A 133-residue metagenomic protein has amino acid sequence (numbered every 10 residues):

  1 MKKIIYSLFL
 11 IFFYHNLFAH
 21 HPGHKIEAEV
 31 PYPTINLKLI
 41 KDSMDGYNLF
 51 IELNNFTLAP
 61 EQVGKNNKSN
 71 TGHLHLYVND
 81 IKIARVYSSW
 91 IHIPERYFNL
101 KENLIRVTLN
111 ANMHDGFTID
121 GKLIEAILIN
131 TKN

Functional and structural regions predicted by a protein language model:
I4-F13: Sec-dependent N-terminal signal peptides
H20-D42, N133: Short, compositionally biased P/S/T/A/G/V-rich stretches that sit at domain boundaries
K41-N55: Contiguous beta-strand segments within globular domains
Y47-I51, N99-N112: Short, well-structured beta-strand segments within conserved domains
E52-N66: Short amphipathic, basic-aromatic surface patches that mediate peripheral association with negatively charged
L74-L76: Short beta-strand elements bearing conserved aromatic residues within extracellular beta-rich modules
I83-A84, N110-I119: Short acidic/polar inter-strand loop motif in beta-rich domains
W90-Y97: Exposed aromatic-hydrophobic patches
